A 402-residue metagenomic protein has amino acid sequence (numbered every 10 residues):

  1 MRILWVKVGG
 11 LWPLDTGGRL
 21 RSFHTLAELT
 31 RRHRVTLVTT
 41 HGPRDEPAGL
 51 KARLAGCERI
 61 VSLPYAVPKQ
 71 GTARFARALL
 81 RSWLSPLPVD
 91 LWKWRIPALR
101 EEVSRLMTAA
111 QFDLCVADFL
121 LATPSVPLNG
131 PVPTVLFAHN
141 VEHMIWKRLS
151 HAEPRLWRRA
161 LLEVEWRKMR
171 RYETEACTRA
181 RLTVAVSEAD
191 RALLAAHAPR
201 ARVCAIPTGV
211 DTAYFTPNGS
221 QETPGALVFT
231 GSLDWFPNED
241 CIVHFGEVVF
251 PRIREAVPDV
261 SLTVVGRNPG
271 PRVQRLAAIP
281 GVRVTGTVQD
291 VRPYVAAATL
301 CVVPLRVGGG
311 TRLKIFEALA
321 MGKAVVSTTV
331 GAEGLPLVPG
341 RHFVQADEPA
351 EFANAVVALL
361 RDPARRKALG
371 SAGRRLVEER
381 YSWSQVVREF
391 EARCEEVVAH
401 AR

Functional and structural regions predicted by a protein language model:
M1-L63, T108: N-terminal subdomain of nucleotide-sugar transferases
V8, K69-K93, V132-R171, S232: Acceptor-binding helix/loop patch of EC 2.4 sugar-transfer enzymes, predominantly nucleotide-sugar-dependent
V135, H143, L162-P217: Donor nucleotide-sugar binding/catalytic pocket of nucleotide-sugar-dependent glycosyltransferases
R181, G281, P293-G310, M321-A324: Acidic donor-binding loop of glycosyltransferase active sites
A196, C204-A297: Conserved catalytic-core segment of nucleotide-activated headgroup transferases in glycan assembly
K314-E317, A324-T328: Short hydrophobic beta-strand element within catalytic cores of glycosyltransferases and related nucleotide-activated
F343-A350, A358-P363: Conserved acidic donor-binding segment of nucleotide-sugar-dependent glycosyltransferases
R365-E379, V386-A392: A short, well-ordered alpha-helix in the C-terminal region of glycosyltransferases
